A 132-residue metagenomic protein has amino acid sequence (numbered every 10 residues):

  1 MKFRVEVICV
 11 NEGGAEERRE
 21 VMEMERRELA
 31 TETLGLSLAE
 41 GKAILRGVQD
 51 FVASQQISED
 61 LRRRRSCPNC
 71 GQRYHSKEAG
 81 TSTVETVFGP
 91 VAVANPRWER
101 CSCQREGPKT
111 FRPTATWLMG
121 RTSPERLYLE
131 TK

Functional and structural regions predicted by a protein language model:
M1-R65: N-terminal alpha-helical interaction blocks
N11, E85-T86, R100: Acidic surface patches and DE-rich sequence motifs
A15-R27, S76-K77, V93-N95, P108-T116: Short amphipathic beta-strand/extended segments with alternating polar/hydrophobic composition
G41-K42, C70-S76: A short glycine/small-residue-enriched secondary-structure motif
F51-S54, P68-G71, V84-V87: Intrinsically disordered, low-complexity segments enriched in polar/charged residues with Gly/Pro, especially when
S66-Q72, S102-C103: Short, cysteine/histidine-rich loop/knuckle motifs that typically chelate Zn2+
R73-A94: Short recognition patches in nucleic-acid-associated and regulatory proteins
G89-K132: Short, positively charged, Gly/Tyr-enriched micro-motifs that form contact patches at catalytic or ligand/partner
